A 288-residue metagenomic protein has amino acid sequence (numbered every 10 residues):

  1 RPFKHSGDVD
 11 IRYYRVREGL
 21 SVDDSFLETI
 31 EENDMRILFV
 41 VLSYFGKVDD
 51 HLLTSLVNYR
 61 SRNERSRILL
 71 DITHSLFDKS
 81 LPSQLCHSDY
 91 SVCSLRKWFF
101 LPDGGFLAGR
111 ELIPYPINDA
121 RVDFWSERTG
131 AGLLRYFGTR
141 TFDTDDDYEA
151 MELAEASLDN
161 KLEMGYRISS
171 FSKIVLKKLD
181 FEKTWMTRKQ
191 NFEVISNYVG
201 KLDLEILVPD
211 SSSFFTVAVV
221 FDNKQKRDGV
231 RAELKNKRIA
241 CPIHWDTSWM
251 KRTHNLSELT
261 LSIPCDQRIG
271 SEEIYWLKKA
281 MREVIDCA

Functional and structural regions predicted by a protein language model:
R1-E64, L69, L76: PLP-dependent aminotransferase-like
R1-V16, S21, E32-D34, K177 (+6 more regions): N-terminal pre-catalytic "stem/leader" segment of glycosyltransferase-like enzymes
L42-S43, D71, S91, G105 (+4 more regions): Generic structural signal for small/hydrophobic residues in well-ordered secondary structure, especially within
C86-T139: Active-site PLP attachment segment
F124-K178, E182: Extended, charge-rich helix/loop segments that form flexible, surface "patches" used to engage negatively charged
M164-S196, I206-V220: Conserved glycine-rich beta-strand-loop-beta hairpin in the small C-terminal domain of fold type I
L204-W249: Conserved PLP-binding catalytic core of the aspartate aminotransferase-like
N236, P242, S248-A288: PLP-dependent enzyme catalytic core of the Aspartate aminotransferase-like
